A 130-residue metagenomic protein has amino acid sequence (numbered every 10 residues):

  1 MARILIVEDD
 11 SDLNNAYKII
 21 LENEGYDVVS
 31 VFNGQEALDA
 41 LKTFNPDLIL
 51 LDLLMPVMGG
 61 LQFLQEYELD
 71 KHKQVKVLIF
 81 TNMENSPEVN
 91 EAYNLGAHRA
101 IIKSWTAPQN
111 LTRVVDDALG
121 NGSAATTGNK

Functional and structural regions predicted by a protein language model:
E8: Conserved acidic carboxylate
S11-V29: Two-component/phosphorelay signaling modules centered on CheY-like receiver
S30-D39, G59-G60: Helix N-cap/capping motif at the beta->alpha junctions
D39, L61-K73: Short amphipathic alpha-helix used as the core "switch/output" element in two-component signaling
F44-L50: Active-site beta3 strand of CheY-like receiver
D52, T81: Active-site residues of response regulator receiver
M55: Receiver (REC) domain active-site loop signature in two-component systems and cognate sites in sensor histidine kinases
